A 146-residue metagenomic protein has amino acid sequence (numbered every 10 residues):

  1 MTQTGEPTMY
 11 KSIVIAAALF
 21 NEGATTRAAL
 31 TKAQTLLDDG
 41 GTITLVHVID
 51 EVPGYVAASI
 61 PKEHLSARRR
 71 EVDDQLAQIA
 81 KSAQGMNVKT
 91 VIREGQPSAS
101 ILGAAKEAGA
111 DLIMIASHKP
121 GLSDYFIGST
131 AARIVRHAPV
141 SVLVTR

Functional and structural regions predicted by a protein language model:
M1-M9, K81-I113, P120: Structural beta-alpha unit
Q3-S59: Small/aliphatic-rich secondary-structure junction motif
T35, K81, K106, R136-H137: Solvent-exposed polar/charged
L37-D39, Q84, P139: Short conserved AdoMet
T44-V46, K89-R93, L143: General small-molecule cofactor/ligand-binding pocket signal
K62-D74: A short acidic, glycine-rich active-site loop that binds or catalyzes chemistry on phosphate/adenosine moieties
I115-R133: Glycine-rich, Arg-bearing micro-motifs that act as flexible, cationic patches
H137-R146: Short, flexible loop segments at boundaries between secondary-structure elements
